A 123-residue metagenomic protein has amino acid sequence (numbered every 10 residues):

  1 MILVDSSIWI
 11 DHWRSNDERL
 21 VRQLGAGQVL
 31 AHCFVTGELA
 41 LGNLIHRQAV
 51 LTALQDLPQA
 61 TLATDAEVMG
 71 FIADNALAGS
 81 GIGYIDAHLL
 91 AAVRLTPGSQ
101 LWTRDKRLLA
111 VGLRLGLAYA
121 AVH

Functional and structural regions predicted by a protein language model:
M1-F34, A40-T52, P58, L117-A118 (+1 more regions): Short, well-structured N-terminal submotif of metal-dependent ribonuclease cores
H12, E18, Q59-H123: Active-site neighborhoods of divalent-metal-dependent phosphate/nucleic-acid chemistry enzymes
F34-V35, I72: Short, histidine-centered active-site or binding-site loop motifs used for metal coordination, general acid-base
